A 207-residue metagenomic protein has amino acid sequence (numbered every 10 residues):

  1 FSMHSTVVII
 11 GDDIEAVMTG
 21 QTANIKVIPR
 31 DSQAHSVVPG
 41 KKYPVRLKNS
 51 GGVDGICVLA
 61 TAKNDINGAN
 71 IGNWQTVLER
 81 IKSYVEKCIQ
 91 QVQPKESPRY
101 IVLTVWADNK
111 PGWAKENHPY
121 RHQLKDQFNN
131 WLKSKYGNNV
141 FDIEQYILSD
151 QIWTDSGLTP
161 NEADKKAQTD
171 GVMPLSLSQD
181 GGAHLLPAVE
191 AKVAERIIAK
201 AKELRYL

Functional and structural regions predicted by a protein language model:
M3-L207: Alpha-helical cap/lid subdomain in secreted, periplasmic, or secretory-pathway luminal O-acyl-processing enzymes
